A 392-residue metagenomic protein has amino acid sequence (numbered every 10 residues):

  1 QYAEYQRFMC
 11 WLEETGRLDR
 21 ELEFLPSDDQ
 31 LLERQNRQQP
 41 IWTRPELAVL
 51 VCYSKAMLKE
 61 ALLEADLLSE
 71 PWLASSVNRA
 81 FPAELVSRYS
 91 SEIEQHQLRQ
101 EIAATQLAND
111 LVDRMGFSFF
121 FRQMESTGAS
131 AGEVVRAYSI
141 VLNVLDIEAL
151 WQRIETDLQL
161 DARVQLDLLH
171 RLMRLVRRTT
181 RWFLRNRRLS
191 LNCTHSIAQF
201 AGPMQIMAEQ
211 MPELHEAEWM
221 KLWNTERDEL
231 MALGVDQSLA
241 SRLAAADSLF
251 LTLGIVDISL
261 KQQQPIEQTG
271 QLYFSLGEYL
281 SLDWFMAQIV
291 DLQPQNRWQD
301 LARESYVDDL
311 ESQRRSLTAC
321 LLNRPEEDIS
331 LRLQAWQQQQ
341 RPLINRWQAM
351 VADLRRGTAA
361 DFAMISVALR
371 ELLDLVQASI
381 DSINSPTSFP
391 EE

Functional and structural regions predicted by a protein language model:
Q1-E392: Ligand/cofactor-recognition surfaces for anionic moieties
